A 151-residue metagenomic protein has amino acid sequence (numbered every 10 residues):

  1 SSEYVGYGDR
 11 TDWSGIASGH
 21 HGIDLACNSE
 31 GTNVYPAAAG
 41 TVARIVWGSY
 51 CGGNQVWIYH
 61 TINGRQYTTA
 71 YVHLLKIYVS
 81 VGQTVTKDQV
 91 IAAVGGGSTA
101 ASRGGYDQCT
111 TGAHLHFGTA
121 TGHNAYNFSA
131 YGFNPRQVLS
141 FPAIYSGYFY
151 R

Functional and structural regions predicted by a protein language model:
S1-N54, K87, P142-R151: Surface-exposed, glycine-biased beta-strand/turn segments
H20, P36-Y78, S98-H114: Zn2+-dependent peptidoglycan hydrolase active-site motif and core
A26, Y59-T61, A120-G122: A generic structural motif
S29, S80-T86, D107-R151: Acidic, glycine-rich catalytic/binding loops that coordinate metals and/or anionic ligands
G40-A43, G82-G97: A structural signal for short beta-strand/turn segments enriched in small hydrophobics and glycine
V72, A93, Y126-F128: Catalytic Cys-His active-site segments of thiol-dependent hydrolases/isopeptidases
L74-K76, V90, G96-G97, G122: An acidic- and aromatic-residue-enriched active-site/binding cleft used to recognize and process polar
